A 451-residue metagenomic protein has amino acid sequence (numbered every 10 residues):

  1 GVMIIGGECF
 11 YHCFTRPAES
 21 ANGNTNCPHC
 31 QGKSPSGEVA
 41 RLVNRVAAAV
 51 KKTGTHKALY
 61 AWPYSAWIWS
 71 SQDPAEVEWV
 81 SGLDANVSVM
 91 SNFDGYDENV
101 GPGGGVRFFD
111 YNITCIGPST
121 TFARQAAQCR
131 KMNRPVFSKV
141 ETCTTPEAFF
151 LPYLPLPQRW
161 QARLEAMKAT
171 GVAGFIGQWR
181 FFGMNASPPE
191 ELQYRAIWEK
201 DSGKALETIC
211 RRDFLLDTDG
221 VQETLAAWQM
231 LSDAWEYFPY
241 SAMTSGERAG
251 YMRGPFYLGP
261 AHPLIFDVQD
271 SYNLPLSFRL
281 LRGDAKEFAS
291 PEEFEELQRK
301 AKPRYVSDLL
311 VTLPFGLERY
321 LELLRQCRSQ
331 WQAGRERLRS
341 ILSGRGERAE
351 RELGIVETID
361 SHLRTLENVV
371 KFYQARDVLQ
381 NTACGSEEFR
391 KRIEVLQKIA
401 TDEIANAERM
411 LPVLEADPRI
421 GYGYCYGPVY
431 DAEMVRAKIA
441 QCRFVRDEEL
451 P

Functional and structural regions predicted by a protein language model:
G1-G32, A242: Active-site groove signature of glycoside hydrolases
C30-P451: Substrate-binding groove of N-acetylhexosamine-processing glycoside hydrolases
